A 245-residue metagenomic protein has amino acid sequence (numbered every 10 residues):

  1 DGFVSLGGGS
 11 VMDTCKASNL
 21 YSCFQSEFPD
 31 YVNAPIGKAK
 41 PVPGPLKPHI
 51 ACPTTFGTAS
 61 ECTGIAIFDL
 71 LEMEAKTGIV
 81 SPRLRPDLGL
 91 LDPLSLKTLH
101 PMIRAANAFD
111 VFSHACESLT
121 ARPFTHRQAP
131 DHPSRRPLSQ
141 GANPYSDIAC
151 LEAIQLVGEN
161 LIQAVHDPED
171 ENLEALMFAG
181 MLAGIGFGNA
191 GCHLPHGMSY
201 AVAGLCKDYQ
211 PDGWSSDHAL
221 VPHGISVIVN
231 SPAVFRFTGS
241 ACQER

Functional and structural regions predicted by a protein language model:
D1-P29, N160-L173: N-terminal small/polar loop signature for handling phosphorylated ligands or for N-terminal nucleophile
G2-G7, I50, G180-G186: Short glycine-rich or small-residue beta-strand-to-loop segments that form or flank ligand, phosphate, metal/Fe-S
V4, A51-C52, L90-L91, F178 (+1 more regions): General beta-strand structural signal in soluble alpha/beta enzymes
S10-K16, A59-C62, P195: Short glycine/serine/threonine-rich phosphate/pyrophosphate-binding segments that cradle anionic phosphate groups
K16-N19, T63-G64, C206: Short amphipathic alpha-helical segments
F24-L138: A glycine/threonine-rich phosphate-anchoring loop and its flanking beta-alpha core in nucleotide/phosphate-binding
T125-R245: Active-site segments that bind and position negatively charged phosphate/pyrophosphate groups
